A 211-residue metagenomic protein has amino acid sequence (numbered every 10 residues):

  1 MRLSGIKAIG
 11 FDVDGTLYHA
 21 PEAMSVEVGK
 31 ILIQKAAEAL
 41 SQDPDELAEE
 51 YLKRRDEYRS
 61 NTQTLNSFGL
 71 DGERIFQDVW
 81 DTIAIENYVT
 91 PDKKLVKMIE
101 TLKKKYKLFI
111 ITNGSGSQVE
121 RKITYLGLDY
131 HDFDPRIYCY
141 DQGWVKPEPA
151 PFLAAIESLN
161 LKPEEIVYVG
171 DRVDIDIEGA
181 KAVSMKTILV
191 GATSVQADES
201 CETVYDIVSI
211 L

Functional and structural regions predicted by a protein language model:
M1-I9, V96-E100, K107-L211: Asp-based, Mg2+/Mn2+-dependent phosphohydrolase catalytic module
R2-K97, K104, S115-S117: N-terminal helical cap/lid subdomain that shapes the substrate entry/recognition surface in HAD-like hydrolases
